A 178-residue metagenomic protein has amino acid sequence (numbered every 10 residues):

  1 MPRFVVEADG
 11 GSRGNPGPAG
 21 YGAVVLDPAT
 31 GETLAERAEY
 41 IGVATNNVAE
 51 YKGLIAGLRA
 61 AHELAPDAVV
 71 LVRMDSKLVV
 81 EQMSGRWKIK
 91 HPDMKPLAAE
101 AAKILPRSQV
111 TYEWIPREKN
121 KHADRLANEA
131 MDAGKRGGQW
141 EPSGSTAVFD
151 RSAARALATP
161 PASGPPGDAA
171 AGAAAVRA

Functional and structural regions predicted by a protein language model:
M1-V48, R59-L64: RNase H-like nuclease fold core
G11-G17, L54-K135, R151: RNase H catalytic domain
A35-Y40, L54-A56, A101-L105, E141-T146: Short C-terminal domain-edge/linker segments immediately following a structured domain
K135-A178: Long, low-complexity intrinsically disordered regions
